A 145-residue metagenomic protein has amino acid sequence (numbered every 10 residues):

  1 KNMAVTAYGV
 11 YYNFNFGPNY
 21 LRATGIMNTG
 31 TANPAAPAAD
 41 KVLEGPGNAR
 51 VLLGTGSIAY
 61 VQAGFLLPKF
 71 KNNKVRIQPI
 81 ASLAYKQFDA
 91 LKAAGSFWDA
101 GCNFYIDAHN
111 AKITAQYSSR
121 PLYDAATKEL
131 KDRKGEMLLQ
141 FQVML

Functional and structural regions predicted by a protein language model:
K1-P18: Beta-propeller domains
K1-V5, P68-I77, D107-A111: Short loop/turn motifs that connect adjacent beta-strands in outer-membrane beta-barrel proteins
A7-G9, A23, A63, P79-A81 (+3 more regions): Membrane-embedded beta-strand positions of outer-membrane beta-barrel proteins
Y11-N15, M27-T29, F65-L67, L83-D89 (+3 more regions): Transmembrane beta-strands of outer-membrane beta-barrel pores
F16-G54, D124-K131: Solvent-exposed loop segments that connect transmembrane elements
D40-D89, G95: C-terminal structural cap/anchor segments
Q87-F97, A126-K131: Solvent-exposed loop/turn segments connecting transmembrane beta-strands in outer-membrane beta-barrel proteins
R133-L145: Outer-membrane beta-barrel "beta-signal"
